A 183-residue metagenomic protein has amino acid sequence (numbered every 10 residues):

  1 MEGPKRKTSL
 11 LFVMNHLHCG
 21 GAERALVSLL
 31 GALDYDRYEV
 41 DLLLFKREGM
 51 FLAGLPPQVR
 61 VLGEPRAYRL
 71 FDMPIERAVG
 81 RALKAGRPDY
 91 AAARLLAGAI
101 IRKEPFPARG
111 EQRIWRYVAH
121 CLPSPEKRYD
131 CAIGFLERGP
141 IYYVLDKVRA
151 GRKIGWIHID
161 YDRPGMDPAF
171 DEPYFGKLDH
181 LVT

Functional and structural regions predicted by a protein language model:
K5-L11: Extreme N-terminal starter segment of soluble prokaryotic enzymes
S9, D130-C131, R152, H180: Structural motif
V13-V27: A short, glycine/small-residue-rich beta-strand->loop->alpha-helix junction that serves as a flexible
H18-C19, D36-F106: N-terminal strand-loop element at the rim of the active site of nucleotide-sugar-dependent glycosyltransferases
L55-P56, E126, F175: A short, aliphatic-rich alpha-helical micro-motif
G98-P125, C131-R149: An aromatic- and histidine-rich active-site surface loop
G139-Y142, A150-A169, K177-H180: A short, histidine- and acid-enriched strand-loop-helix "catalytic/donor-clamping" loop that lines the nucleotide-sugar
